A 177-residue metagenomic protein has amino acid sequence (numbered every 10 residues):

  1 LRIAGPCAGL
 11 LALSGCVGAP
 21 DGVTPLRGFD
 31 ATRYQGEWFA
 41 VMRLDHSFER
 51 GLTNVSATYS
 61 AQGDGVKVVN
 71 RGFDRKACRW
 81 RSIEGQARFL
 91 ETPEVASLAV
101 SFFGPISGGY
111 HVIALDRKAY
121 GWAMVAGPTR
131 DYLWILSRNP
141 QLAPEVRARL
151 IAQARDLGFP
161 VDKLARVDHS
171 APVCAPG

Functional and structural regions predicted by a protein language model:
L1-P6: Bacterial N-terminal signal peptides that target proteins for export
L10-L13: Bacterial Sec-type N-terminal signal peptides, specifically the leucine/valine-rich hydrophobic h-region
C16-G177: A beta-rich soluble binding module of mature secreted/lumenal proteins
